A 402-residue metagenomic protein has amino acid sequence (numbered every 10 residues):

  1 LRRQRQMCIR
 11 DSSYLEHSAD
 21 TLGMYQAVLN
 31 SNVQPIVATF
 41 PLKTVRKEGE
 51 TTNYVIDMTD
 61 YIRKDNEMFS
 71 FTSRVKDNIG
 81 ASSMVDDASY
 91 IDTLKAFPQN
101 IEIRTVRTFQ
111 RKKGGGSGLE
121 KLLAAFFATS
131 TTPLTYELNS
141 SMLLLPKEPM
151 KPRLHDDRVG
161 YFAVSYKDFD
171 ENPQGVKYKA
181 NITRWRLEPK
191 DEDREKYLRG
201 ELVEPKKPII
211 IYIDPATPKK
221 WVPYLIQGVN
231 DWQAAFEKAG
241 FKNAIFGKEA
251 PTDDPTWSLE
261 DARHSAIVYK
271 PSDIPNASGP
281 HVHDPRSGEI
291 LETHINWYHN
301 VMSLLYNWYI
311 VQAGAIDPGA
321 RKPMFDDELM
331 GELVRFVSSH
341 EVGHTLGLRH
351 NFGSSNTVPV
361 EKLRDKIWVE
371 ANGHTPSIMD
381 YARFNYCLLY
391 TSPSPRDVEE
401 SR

Functional and structural regions predicted by a protein language model:
L1-Q6, R10-T217, A235, A250-L305 (+2 more regions): Auxiliary tRNA-acceptor-end handling modules of aminoacyl-tRNA synthetases
Q4-S12, Y390-E399: Conserved small/polar residues in nucleotide/adenosyl-binding loops
P218-A244: Zn2+-dependent metallopeptidase catalytic core
W221-G228, M330, V334, S338: Stable alpha-helical elements in mature extracytoplasmic
G240-T252, N351-K362: Short, glycine/acidic-rich hinge or "gate" loops at secondary-structure transitions that mediate conformational
F336-L348: Active-site recognition of the HExxH zinc-binding catalytic motif
S354-T357, E361-S392, R396, R402: Conserved catalytic/binding loops enriched for acidic/polar residues
